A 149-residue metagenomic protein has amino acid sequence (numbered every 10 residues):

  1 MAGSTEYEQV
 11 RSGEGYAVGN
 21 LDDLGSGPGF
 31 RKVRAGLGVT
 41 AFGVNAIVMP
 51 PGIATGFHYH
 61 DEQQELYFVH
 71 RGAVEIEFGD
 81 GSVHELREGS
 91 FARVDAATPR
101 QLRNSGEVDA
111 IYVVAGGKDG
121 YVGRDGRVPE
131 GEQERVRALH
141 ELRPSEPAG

Functional and structural regions predicted by a protein language model:
M1-A41, G123-G149: A short, N-terminal "cap"/entry segment at the start of jelly-roll beta-barrel domains of the cupin/DSBH fold
G27-K32, N45-D61: Conserved short histidine dyad/triad with adjacent acidic residue
V39-F42, P50-I53, A73-E75, K118: Short, charged/polar surface micro-motifs in flexible loops or helix N-caps
E62-Q64, F68-V74: Glycine- and acidic-residue-biased ligand/ion/polar-headgroup-sensing regions
L66, R93, E107-V122: A short hydrophobic beta-strand segment most commonly corresponding to one strand of the jelly-roll/cupin
D80-A97: Short acidic-glycine-tyrosine-enriched beta hairpin
L102-S105: Asparagine-centered strand-capping/turn motif at beta-strand->loop junctions
